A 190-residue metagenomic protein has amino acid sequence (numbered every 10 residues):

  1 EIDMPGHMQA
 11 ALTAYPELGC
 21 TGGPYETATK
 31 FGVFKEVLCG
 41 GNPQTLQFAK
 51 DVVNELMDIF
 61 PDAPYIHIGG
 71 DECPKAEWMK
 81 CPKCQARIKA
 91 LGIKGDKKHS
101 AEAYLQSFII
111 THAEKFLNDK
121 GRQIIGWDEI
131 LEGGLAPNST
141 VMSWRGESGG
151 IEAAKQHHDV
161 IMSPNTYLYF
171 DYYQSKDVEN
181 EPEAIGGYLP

Functional and structural regions predicted by a protein language model:
E1-E17, H158-I161: Glycine-rich, aromatic-flanked loop segments that form ligand/cofactor-binding clefts across common enzyme folds
E1-M8, F31, P64-W78, I124-D128: Core alpha/beta catalytic barrel or barrel-like domain that forms the active/cofactor pocket in diverse metabolic
I2, Y15, A28, V52-N54: Hydrophobic, well-ordered secondary-structure scaffolds
P5, K35, G70, N138-V141: Generic secondary-structure boundary/loop-capping signal
M8-Q47, A76-A101: Aromatic- and acidic-residue-enriched carbohydrate-binding clefts of CAZyme catalytic domains
N42-Y65, E72, A86-P190: Substrate-binding groove of N-acetylhexosamine-processing glycoside hydrolases
